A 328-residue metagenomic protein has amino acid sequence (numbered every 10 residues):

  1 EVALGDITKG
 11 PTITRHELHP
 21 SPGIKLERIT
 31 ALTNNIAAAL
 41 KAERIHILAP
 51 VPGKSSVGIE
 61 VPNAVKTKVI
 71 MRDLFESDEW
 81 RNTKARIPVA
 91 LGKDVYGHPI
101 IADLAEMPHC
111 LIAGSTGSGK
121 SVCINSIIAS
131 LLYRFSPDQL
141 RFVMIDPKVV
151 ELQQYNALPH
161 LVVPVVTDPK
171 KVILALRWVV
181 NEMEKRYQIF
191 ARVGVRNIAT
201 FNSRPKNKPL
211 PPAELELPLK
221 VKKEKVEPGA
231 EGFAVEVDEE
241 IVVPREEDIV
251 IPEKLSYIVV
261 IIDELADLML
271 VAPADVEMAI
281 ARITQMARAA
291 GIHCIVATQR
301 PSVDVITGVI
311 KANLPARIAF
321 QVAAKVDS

Functional and structural regions predicted by a protein language model:
E1-N82: Non-catalytic, charged/low-complexity accessory segments that flank nucleotide-binding cores of NTPase families
A3, R15, V51-S56, E60 (+3 more regions): P-loop NTPase catalytic phosphate-binding loop
V235-E239: Active-site/substrate-binding loop(s) of hydrolase catalytic cores
E240-E247: Conserved RecA-like ASCE ATPase "motif II neighborhood" in helicase/translocase motors
